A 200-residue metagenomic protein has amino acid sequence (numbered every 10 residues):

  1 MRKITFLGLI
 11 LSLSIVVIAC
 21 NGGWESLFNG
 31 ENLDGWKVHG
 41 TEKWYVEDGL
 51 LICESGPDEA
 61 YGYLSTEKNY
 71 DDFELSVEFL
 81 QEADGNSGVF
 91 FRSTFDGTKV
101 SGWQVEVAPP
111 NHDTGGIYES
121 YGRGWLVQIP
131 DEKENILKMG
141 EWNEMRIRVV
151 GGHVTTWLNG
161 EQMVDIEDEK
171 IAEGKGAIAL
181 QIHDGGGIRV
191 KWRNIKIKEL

Functional and structural regions predicted by a protein language model:
M1-I4: Positively charged n-region of N-terminal signal peptides that target proteins for export
G8-V16: Bacterial N-terminal signal peptides
C20-L200: Carbohydrate-interacting regions of secretory-pathway proteins
